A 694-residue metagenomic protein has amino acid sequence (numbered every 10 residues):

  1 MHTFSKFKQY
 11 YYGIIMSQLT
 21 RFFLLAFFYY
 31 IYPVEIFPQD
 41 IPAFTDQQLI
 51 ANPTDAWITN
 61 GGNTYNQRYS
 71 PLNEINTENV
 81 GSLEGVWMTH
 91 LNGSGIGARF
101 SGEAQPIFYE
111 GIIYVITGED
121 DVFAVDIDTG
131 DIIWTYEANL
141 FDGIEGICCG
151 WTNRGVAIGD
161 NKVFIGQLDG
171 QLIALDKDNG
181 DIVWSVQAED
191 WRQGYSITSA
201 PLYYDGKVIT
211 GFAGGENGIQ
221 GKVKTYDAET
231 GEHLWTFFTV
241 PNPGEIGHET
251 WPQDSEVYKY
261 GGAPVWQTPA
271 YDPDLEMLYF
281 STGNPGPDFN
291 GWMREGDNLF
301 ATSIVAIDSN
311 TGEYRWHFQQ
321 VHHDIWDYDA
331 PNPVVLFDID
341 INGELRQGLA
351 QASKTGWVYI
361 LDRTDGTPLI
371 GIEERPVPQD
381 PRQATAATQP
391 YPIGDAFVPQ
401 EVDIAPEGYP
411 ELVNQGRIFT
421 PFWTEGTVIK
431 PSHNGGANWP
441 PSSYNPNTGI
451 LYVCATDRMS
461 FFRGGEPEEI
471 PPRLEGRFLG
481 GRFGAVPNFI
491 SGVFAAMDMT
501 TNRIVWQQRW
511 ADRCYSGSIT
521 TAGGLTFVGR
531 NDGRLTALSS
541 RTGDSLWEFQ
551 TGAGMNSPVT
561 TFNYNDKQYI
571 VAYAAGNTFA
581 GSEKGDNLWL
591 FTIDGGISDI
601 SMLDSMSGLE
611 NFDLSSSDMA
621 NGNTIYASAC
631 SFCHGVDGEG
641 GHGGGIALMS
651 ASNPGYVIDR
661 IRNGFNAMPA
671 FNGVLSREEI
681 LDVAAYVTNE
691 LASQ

Functional and structural regions predicted by a protein language model:
P42-V86, N242-I246, Y409-F422: Blade/loop signatures of beta-propeller domains
F44-T45, L603-I625, G641, Q694: Electrostatic cytochrome c docking/interface patches
W57-G61, R99-D121, G146-Q171, S196-N217 (+8 more regions): Repeat-blade elements of multi-bladed beta-propeller folds
T89-Q105, T135-A157, S185-A200, N217 (+10 more regions): Extracytoplasmic beta-rich repeat domains
G166, I661, G673-Q694: C-terminal capping alpha-helices of c-type cytochrome domains
K222-E232, D297-T311, G492-D498, D586-D594: Beta-propeller blade signature
T560-D604: Blade-level signature of beta-propeller repeat domains, shared across WD40, Kelch, NHL, RCC1 and BNR/Asp-box propellers
N623, G635-V674: Gly/Gly-Pro-rich "capping" loops immediately C-terminal to redox-active cysteine motifs in periplasmic/lumenal
